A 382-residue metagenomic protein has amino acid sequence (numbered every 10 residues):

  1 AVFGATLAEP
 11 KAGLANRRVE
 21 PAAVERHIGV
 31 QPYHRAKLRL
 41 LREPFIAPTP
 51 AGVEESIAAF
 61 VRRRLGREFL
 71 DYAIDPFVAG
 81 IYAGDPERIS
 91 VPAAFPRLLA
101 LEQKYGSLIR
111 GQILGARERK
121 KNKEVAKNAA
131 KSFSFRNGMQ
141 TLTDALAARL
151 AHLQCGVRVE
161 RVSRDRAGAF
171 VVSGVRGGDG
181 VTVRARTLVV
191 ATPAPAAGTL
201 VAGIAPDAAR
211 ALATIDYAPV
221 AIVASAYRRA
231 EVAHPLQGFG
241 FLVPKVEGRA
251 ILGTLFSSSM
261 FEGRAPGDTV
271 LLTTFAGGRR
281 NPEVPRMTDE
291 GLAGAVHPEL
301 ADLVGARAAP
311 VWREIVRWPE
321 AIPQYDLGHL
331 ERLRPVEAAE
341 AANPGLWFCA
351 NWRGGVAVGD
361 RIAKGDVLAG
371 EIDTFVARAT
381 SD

Functional and structural regions predicted by a protein language model:
A1-A36: N-terminal glycine-rich phosphate/pyrophosphate-binding loop and immediately adjacent elements
A1-V2, V157-L272, G278-R286, E290 (+3 more regions): Mid-domain catalytic core of redox enzymes that form a hydrophobic substrate pocket/lid adjacent to a catalytic redox
K11-A12, P235-G238, L252-D382: Conserved flavin/dinucleotide-binding core of flavoenzymes
A23, P32-R161, F170, R184: Active-site/ligand-binding neighborhood in enzyme catalytic cores
L65-I74, A209-A213, G305-R313: Short, surface-exposed acidic
L153-C155, V190, F348: A structural signal for the hydrophobic beta-strands that form the central parallel beta-sheet of Rossmann-like
